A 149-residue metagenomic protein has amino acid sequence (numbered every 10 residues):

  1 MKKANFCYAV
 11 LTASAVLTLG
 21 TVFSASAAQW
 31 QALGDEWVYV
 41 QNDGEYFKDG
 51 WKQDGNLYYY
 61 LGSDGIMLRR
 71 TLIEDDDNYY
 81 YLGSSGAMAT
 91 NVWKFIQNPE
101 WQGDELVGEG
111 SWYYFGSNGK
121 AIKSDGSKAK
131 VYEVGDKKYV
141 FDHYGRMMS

Functional and structural regions predicted by a protein language model:
K2-S149: Extracellular adhesion/carbohydrate-binding repeat motifs centered on closely spaced tryptophans
